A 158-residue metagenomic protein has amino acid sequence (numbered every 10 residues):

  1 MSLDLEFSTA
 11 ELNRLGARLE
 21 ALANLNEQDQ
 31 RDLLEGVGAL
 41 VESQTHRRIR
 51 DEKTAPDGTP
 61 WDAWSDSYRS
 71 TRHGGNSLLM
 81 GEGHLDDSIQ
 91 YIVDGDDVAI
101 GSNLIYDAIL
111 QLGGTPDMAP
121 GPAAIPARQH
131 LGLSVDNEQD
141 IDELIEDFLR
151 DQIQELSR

Functional and structural regions predicted by a protein language model:
M1-R158: Short, Lys/Arg-rich flexible segments
